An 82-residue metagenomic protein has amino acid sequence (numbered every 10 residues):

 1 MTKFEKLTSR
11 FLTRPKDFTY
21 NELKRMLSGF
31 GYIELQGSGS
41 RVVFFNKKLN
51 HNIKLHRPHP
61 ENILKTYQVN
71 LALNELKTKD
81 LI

Functional and structural regions predicted by a protein language model:
M1-D17: A detector for short, charged/polar N-terminal pre-domain segments
R14-G31: Polyanion-binding surface elements
P15, E22, R57-H59, Q68: Solvent-exposed, flexible loop/coil residues
F30-L55: A short, structured beta-strand/loop element
H59-I82: C-terminal structural segments of small proteins and small subunits
